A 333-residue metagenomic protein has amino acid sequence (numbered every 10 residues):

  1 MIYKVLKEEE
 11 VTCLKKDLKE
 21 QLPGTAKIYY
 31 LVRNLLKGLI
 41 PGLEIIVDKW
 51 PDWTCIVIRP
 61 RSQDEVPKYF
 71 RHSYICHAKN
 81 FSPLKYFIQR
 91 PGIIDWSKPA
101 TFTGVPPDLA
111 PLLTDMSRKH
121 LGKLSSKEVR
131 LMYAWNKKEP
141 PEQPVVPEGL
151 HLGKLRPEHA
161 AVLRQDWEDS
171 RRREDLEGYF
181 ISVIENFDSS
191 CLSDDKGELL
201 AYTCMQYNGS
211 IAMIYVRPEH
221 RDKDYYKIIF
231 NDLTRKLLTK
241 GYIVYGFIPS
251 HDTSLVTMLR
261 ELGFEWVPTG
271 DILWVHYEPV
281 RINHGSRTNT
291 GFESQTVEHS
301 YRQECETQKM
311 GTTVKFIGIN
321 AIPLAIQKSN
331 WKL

Functional and structural regions predicted by a protein language model:
M1-I28, N136-D175, G285-R287, E293-G311 (+2 more regions): Short amphipathic alpha-helix that is part of the acyltransferase structural core
I2-E9, K15-G104, D195, L199-P218: Conserved donor-binding loop and adjoining core beta-sheet/short helix segment in diverse acyl/aminoacyl transferases
G42-L43, K49-K154, D271-V275, E306 (+4 more regions): Acyl-donor-binding surface of acyltransferase catalytic domains
F81-R90, D222-K236, E261: Conserved acetyl-CoA-binding loop-helix of GNAT-fold acetyltransferases
T103-L109, Y245-R260, E265, T269-N283: Conserved beta-strand-loop-alpha-helix junction that forms the acyl-donor binding cleft
P157-V216: A mid-sequence, solvent-exposed acidic-amphipathic segment
R217, R221, P249: Residue-level recognition of the GNAT/N-acetyltransferase active site
